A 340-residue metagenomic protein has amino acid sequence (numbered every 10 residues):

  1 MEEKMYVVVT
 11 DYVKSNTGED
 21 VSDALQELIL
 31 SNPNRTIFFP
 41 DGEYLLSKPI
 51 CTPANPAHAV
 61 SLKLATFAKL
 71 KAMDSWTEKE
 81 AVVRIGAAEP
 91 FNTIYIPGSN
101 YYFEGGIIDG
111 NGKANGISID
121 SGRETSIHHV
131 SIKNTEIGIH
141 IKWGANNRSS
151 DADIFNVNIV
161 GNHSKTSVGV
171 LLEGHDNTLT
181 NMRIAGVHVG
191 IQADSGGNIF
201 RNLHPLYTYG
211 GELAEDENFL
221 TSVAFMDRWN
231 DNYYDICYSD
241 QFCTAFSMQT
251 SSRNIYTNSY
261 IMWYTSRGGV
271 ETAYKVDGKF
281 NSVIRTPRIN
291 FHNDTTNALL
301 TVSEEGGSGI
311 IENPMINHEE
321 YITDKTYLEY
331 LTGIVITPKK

Functional and structural regions predicted by a protein language model:
M1-E27: Right-handed parallel beta-helix/beta-solenoid
M1-E3, I29-P33, N55-P56, I96-P97 (+5 more regions): Flexible, charged surface loops at secondary-structure boundaries
Q26, L30, N34-K79, A88 (+2 more regions): N-terminal extracellular ligand-recognition/capping segment immediately after the signal peptide
F38-F39, A57-A65, G98-G105, T125-H129 (+8 more regions): All-beta strand scaffolds that present successive hydrophobic residues in beta-strands
S47-P49, K71-K79, N111-I117, T135-I141 (+7 more regions): Short glycine/acidic-rich loop motifs that flank beta-strands on beta-rich extracellular proteins
S61-K63, R84-T135, F155: Parallel beta-helix/beta-solenoid
